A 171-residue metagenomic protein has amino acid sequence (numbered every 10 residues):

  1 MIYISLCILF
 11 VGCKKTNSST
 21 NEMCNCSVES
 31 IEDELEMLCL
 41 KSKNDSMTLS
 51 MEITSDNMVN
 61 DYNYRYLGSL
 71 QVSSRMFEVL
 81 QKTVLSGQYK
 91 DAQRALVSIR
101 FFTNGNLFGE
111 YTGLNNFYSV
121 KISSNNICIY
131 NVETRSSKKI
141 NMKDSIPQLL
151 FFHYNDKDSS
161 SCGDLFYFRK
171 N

Functional and structural regions predicted by a protein language model:
M1-I4: Sec-dependent signal peptide recognition, specifically the positively charged N-region followed immediately by
L9-G12: C-terminal motif of bacterial Sec signal peptides marking the signal peptidase cleavage site
K14-T16: Bacterial signal peptide processing site
S19-D56, I122-N171: Acidic, small-residue rich beta-repeat scaffolds with periodic aromatic anchors
E36-N116: Surface-exposed acidic loop/strand-edge motifs in secreted or periplasmic proteins that form small linear binding
L107-N131: An exposed acidic His-Trp-rich patch
